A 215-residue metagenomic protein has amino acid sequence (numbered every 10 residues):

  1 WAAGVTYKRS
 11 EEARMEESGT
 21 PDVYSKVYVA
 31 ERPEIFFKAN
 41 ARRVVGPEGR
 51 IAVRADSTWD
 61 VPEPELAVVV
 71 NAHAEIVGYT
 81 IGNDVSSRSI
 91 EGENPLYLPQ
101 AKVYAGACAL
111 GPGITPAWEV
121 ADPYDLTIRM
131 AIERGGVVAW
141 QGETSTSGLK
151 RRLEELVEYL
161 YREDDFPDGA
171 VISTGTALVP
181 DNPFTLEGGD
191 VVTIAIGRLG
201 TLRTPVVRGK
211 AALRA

Functional and structural regions predicted by a protein language model:
W1-G136: Active-site microenvironments in enzyme catalytic cores
R88-A215: Catalytic-pocket segment enriched in acidic/His residues
